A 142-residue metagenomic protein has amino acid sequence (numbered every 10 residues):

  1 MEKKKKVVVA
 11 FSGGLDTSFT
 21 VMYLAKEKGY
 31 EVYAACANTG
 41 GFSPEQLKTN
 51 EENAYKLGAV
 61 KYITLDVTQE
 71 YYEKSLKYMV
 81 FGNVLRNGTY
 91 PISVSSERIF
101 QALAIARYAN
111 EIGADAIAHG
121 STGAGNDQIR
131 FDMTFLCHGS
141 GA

Functional and structural regions predicted by a protein language model:
M1-A142: ATP-dependent adenylation/nucleotidyltransferase module used to activate substrates
